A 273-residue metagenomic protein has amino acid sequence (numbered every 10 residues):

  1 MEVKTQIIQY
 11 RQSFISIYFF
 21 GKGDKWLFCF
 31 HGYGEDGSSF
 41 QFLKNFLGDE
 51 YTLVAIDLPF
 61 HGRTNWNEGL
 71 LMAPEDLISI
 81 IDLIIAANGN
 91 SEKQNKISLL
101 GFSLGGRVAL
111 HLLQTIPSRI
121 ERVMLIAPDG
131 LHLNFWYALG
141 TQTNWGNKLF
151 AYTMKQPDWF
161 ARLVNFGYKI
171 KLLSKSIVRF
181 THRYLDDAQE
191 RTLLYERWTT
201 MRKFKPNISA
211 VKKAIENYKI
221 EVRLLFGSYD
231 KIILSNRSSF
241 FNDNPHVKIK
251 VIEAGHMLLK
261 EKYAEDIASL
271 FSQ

Functional and structural regions predicted by a protein language model:
M1-L27, G48-Y51, G89-E92, S272-Q273: Alpha/beta-hydrolase fold catalytic core
Y18-R63: Conserved HGGG/HGGXW glycine-rich cap/lid loop of the alpha/beta-hydrolase fold
N45-F46, N217-A254, K260-Y263: Conserved loop-alpha-helix segment in the C-terminal half of the alpha/beta-hydrolase fold that carries the catalytic
A55-L100: Active-site loop/oxyanion-hole signature of alpha/beta-hydrolase fold enzymes
G101-G105, A109: Gly/Ala-rich beta-loop-alpha elbow adjacent to hydrolase catalytic centers
Q114, R122-M154: Flexible "cap/lid" loop of the alpha/beta hydrolase fold
K155-E216: Conserved alpha/beta-hydrolase catalytic His-Asp/Glu region
K260-S272: Post-His helix in hydrolase/transferase enzymes
